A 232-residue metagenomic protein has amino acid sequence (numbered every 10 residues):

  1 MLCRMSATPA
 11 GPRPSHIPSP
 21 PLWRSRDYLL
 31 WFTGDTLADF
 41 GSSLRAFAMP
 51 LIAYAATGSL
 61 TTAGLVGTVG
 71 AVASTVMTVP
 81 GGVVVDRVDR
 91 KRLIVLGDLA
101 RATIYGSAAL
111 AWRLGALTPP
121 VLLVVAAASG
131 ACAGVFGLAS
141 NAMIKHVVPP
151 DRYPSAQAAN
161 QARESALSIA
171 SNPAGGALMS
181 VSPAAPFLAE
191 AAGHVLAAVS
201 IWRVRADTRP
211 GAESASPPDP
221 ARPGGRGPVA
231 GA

Functional and structural regions predicted by a protein language model:
L2-A232: Alpha-helical transmembrane-bundle signature of multi-pass membrane transport and export proteins
